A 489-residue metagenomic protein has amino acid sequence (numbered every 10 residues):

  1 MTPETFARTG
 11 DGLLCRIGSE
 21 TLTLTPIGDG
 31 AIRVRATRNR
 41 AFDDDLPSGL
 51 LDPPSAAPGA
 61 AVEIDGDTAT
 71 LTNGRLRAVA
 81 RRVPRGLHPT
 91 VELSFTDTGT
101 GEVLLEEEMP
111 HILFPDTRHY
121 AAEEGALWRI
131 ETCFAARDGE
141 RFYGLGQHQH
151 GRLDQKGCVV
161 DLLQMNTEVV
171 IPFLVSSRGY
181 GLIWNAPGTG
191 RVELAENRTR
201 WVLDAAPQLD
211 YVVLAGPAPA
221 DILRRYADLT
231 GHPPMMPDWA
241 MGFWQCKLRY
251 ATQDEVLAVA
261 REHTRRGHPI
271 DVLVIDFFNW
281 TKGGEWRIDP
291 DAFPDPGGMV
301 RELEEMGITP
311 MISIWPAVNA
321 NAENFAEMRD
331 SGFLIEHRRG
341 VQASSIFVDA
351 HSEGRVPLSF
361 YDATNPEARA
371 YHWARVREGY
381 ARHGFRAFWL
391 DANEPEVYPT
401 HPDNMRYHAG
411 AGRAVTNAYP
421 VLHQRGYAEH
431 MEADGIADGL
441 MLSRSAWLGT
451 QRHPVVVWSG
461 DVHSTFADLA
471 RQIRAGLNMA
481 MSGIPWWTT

Functional and structural regions predicted by a protein language model:
M1-A240, C246-L248, Q253-R261, V272-I275 (+5 more regions): N-terminal accessory segment at the very beginning of proteins
G49, E106-E107, P269-T489: Aromatic- and carboxylate-enriched substrate-binding clefts and catalytic-loop regions of carbohydrate-active enzymes
T72-N73, R77-R81, M241, R329-H337 (+1 more regions): A broadly tuned "polar low-complexity/structure-edge" signature
